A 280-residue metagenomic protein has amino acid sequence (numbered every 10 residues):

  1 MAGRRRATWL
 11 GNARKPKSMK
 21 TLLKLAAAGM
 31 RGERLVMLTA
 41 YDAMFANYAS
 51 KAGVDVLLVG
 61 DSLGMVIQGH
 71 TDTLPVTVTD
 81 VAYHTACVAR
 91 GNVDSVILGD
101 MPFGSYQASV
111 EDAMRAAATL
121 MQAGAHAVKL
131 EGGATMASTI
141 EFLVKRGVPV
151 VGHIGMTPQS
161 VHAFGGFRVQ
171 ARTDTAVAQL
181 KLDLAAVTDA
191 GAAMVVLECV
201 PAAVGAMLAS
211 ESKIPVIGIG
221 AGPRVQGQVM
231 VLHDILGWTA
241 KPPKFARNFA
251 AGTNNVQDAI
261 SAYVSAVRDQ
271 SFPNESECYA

Functional and structural regions predicted by a protein language model:
W9, P16-A250, N254-A280: Alpha/beta enzyme core
